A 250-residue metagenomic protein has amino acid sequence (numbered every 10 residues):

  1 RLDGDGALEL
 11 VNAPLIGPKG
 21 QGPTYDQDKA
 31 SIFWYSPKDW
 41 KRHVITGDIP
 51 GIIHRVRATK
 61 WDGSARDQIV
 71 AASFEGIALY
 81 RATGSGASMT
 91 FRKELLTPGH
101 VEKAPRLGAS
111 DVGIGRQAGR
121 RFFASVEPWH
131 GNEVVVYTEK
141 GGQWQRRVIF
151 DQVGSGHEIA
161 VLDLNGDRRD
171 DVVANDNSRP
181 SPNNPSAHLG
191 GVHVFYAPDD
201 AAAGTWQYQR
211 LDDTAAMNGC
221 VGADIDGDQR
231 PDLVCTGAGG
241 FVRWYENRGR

Functional and structural regions predicted by a protein language model:
R1-R250: Beta-propeller-forming repeat regions
